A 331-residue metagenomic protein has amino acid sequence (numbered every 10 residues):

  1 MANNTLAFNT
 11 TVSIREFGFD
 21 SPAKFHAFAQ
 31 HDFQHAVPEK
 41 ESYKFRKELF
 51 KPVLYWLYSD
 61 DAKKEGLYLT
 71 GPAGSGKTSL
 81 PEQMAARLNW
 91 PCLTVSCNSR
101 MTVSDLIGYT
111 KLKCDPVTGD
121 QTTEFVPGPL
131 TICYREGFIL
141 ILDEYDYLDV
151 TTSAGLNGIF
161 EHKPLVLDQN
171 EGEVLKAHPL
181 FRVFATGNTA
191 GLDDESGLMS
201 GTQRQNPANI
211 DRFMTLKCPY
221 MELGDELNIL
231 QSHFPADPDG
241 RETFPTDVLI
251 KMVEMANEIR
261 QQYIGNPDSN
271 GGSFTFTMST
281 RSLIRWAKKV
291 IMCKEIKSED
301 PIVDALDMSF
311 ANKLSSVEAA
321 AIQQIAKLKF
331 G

Functional and structural regions predicted by a protein language model:
M1-G331: C-terminal regulatory/interaction module of P-loop NTP-utilizing enzymes
